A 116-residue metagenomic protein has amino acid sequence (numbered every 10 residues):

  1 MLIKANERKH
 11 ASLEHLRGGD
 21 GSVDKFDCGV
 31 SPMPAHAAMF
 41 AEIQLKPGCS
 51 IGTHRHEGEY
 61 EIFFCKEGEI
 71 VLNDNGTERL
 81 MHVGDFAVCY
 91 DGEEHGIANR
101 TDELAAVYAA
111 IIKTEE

Functional and structural regions predicted by a protein language model:
M1-A37: A short, N-terminal "cap"/entry segment at the start of jelly-roll beta-barrel domains of the cupin/DSBH fold
D24-D27, A41-H56, D91: Conserved short histidine dyad/triad with adjacent acidic residue
E42-K46, R55-L72: Short, conserved beta-strand element in jelly-roll/cupin
P47, G58, T77, E93-E94 (+1 more regions): A generic "binding-loop/recognition-motif" signal
S50-G52, V71, A87, D91-I97: Histidine-centered metal-chelating micro-motifs
G76-D91: Short acidic-glycine-tyrosine-enriched beta hairpin
D91-E116: Ligand-binding loop in jelly-roll beta-barrel domains
